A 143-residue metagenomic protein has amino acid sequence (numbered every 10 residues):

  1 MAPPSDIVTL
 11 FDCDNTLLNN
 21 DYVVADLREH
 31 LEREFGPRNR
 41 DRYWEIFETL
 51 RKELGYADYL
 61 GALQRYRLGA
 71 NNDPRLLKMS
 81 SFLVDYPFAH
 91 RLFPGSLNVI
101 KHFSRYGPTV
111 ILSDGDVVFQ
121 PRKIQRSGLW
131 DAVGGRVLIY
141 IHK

Functional and structural regions predicted by a protein language model:
M1-E45: Active-site neighborhood of HAD-like aspartate-dependent phosphohydrolases
N19, I111-L112: Small/polar loops that bind or transfer phosphate-bearing groups
Y22-D26, P94, N98, R122: Generic recognition of short, well-ordered alpha-helical segments
V23, E34-P37, F47-V84, H102: A metal-dependent, Asp-based hydrolase signature
E29-R33, Q64-R67, K101-S104, P121 (+1 more regions): Class I S-adenosyl-L-methionine
L60-G61, S81-I111: Short, acidic loop-to-helix structural element flanking the phosphoryl-transfer center in phosphate-processing enzymes
R91, V110, D116-K143: Substrate-recognition "cap/lid" segment bordering the active-site pocket of phosphatases
